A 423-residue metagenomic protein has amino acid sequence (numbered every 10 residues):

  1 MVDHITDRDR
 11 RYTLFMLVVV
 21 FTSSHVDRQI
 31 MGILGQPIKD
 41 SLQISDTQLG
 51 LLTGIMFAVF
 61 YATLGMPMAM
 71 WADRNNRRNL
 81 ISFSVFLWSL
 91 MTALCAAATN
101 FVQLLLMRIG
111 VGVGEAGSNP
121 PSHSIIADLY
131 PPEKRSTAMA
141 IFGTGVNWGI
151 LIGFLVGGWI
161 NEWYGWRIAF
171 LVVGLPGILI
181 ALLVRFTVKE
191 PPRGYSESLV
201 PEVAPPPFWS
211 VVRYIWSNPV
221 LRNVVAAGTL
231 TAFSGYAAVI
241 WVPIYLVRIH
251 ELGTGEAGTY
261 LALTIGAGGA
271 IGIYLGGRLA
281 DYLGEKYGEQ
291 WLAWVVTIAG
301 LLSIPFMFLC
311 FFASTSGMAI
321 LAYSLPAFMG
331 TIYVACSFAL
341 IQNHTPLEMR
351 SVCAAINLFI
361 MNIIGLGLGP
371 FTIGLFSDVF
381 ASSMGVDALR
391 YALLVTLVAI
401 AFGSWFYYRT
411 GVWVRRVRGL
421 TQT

Functional and structural regions predicted by a protein language model:
V2-T6, P192-V225, I249: Juxtamembrane intracellular "pre-TM" segments in multi-pass secondary transporters
M31-G32, P219-Y274, G330-V334, F338 (+1 more regions): Extracytoplasmic gate region of multi-pass secondary transporters
L34-T63: Extracellular/periplasmic helix-loop-helix junction of adjacent transmembrane segments in MFS-like secondary
Q43, N76, A97-Q103, P131 (+1 more regions): Helix-breaking motifs and short loop linkers at transmembrane-helix boundaries and internal kinks in secondary membrane
T63-V102: Conserved MFS/SLC helix-loop-helix module at the cytosolic interface between two early adjacent transmembrane helices
M107-W148: Cytoplasmic helix-loop-helix junction between adjacent transmembrane helices in 12-TM secondary transporters
F142, V146-F186, E190: Helix-loop-helix hairpin linking two adjacent transmembrane segments in secondary transporters
L183-T187, I304-F306, C310-A313, L394-T423: Multi-pass alpha-helical transporter architecture, strongest for 12-TM Major Facilitator/SLC carriers used
